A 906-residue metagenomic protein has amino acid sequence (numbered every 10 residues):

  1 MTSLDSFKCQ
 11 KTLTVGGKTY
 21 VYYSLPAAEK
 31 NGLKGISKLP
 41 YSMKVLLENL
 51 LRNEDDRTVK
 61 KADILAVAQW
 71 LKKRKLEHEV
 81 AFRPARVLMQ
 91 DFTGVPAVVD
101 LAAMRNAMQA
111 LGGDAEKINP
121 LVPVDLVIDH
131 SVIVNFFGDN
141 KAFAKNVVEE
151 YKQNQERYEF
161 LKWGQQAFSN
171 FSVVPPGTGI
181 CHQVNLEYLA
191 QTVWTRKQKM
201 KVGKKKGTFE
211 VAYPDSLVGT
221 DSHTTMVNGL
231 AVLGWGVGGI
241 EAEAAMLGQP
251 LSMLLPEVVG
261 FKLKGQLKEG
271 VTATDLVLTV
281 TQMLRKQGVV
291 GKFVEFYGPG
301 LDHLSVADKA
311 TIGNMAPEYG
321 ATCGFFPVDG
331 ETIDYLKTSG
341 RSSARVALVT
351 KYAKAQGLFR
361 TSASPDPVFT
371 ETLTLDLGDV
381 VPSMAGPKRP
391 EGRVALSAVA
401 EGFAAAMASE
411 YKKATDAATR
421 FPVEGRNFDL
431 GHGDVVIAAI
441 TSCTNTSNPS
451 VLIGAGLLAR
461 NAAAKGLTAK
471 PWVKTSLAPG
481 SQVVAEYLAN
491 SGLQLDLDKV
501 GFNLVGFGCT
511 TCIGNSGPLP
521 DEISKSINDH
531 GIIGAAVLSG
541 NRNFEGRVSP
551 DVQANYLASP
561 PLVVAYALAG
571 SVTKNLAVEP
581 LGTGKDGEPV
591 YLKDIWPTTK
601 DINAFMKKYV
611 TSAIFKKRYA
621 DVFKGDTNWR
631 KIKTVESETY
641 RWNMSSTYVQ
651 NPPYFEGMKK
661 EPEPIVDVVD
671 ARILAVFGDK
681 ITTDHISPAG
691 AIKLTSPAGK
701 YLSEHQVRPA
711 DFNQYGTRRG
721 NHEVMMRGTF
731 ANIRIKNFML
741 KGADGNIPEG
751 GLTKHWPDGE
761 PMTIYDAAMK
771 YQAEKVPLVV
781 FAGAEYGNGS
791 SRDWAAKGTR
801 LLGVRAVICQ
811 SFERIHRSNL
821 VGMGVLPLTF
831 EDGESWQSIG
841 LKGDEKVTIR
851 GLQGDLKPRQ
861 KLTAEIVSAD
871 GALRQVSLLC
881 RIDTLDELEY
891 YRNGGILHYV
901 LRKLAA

Functional and structural regions predicted by a protein language model:
M1-R83, D125, W629, E636 (+3 more regions): Acidic/polar, glycine-rich intrinsically disordered N-terminal extensions of enzymes
D55-Q266, D275-L278, P382-A385, A404-F502 (+10 more regions): Long, structured ligand/cofactor-binding scaffold of large enzymes
R83, L101-E156, E295-F296, L301-T415 (+5 more regions): Terminal amphipathic helices with adjacent charged low-complexity linkers/tails
A190, F209-T350, F359-R360, I453 (+4 more regions): Mobile "lid/hinge" segments at catalytic clefts and subdomain interfaces of large enzymes
Y297-L304, N541, A768-E813: Extracellular/luminal Protease-associated
G584-P597, R817-Y890: Acidic, glycine-rich flexible loop/linker segments
T639-D711: Segments forming glycine/polar-rich beta-alpha architectures that bind adenosine-containing cofactors
